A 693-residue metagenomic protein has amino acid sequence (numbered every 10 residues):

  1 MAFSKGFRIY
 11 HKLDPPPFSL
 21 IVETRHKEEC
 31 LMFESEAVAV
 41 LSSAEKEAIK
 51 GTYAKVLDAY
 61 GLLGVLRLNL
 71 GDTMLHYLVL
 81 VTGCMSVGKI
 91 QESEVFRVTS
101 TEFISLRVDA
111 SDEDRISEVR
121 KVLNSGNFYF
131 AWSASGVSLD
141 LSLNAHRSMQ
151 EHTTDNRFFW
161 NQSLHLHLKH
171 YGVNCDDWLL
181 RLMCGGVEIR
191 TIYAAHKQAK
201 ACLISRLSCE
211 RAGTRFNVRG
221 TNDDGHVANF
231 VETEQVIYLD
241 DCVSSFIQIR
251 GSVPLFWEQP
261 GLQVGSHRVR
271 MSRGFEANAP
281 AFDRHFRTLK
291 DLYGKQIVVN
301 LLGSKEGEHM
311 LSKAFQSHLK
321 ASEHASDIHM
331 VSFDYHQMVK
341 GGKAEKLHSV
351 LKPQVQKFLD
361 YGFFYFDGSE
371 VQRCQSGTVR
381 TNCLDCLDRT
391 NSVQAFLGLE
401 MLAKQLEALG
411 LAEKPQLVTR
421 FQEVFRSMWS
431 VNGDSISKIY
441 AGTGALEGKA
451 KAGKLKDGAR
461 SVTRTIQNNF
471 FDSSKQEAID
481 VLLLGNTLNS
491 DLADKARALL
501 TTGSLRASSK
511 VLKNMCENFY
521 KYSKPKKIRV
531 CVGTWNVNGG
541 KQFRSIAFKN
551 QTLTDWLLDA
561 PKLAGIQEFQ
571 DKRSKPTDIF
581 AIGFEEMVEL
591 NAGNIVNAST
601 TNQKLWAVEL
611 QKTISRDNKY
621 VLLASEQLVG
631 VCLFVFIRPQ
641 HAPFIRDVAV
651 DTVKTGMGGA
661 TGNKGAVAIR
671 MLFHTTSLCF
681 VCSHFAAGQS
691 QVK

Functional and structural regions predicted by a protein language model:
M1-Q296, N300-Q372, M401-E517: Phosphoinositide system proteins, centered on phosphoinositide phosphatases and their trafficking scaffolds
F3, P16-F18, Y53, A59-G64 (+12 more regions): Core residues of folded domains in eukaryotic genome-function proteins
V87-G88, G265, K305-M310, Q337-G341 (+10 more regions): Eukaryotic short linear interaction motifs
Q91-S93, R270, M310-A314, G342-L347 (+9 more regions): Short coil/turn segments at secondary-structure boundaries
D241-V243, F282-R287, Q316-H318, Y365-S369 (+8 more regions): Eukaryotic intrinsically disordered and solvent-exposed regulatory patches
G377-F396: A phosphate-binding catalytic loop at a beta-strand-loop-alpha-helix junction that coordinates phosphoryl groups
D494-L623, Q691: N-terminal, active-site-proximal structural segment of metallo-dependent hydrolase catalytic domains
K572, N594-S677, V681-A686: Structured beta-strand-rich core segments of catalytic domains in phosphoester-bond hydrolases
